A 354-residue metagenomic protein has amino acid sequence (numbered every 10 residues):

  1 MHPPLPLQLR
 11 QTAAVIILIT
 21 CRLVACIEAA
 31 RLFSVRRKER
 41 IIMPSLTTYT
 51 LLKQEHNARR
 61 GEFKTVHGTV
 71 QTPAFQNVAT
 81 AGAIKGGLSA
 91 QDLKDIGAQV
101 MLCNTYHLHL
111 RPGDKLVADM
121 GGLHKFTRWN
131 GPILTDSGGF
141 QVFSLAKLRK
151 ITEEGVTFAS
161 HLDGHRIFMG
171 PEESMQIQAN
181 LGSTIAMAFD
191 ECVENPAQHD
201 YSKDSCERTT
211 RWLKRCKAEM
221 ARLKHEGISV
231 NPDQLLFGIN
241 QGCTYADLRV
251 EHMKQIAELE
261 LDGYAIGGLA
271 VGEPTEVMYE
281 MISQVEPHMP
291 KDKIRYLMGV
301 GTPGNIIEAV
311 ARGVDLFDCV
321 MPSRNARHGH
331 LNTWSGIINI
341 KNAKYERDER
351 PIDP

Functional and structural regions predicted by a protein language model:
L9: Cationic, low-complexity basic patches in intrinsically disordered or flexible, solvent-exposed regions
A13: Feature captures the catalytic ectodomains and active-site-proximal regions of enzymes that hydrolyze or transfer
R31-I42: Short, Lys/Arg-enriched N-terminal segments with co-localized hydrophobic residues within the first ~10-30 amino acids
M43-V230, N342-D348: Non-catalytic, usually N-terminal nucleic-acid engagement modules in DNA/RNA processing proteins
E207-T210, E219, L223-H225, N231-I352: Glycine-rich phosphate/ribose-binding loops and adjacent secondary-structure elements that form binding surfaces
